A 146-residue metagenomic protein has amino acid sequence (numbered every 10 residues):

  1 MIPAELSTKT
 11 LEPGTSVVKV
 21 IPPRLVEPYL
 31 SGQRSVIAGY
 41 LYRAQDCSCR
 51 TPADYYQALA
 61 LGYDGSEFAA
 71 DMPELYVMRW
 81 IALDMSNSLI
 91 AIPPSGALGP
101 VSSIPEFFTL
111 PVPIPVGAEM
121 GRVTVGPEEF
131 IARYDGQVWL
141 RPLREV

Functional and structural regions predicted by a protein language model:
M1-V146: Catalytic toxin/effector domains delivered as secreted proteins or via bacterial secretion systems
